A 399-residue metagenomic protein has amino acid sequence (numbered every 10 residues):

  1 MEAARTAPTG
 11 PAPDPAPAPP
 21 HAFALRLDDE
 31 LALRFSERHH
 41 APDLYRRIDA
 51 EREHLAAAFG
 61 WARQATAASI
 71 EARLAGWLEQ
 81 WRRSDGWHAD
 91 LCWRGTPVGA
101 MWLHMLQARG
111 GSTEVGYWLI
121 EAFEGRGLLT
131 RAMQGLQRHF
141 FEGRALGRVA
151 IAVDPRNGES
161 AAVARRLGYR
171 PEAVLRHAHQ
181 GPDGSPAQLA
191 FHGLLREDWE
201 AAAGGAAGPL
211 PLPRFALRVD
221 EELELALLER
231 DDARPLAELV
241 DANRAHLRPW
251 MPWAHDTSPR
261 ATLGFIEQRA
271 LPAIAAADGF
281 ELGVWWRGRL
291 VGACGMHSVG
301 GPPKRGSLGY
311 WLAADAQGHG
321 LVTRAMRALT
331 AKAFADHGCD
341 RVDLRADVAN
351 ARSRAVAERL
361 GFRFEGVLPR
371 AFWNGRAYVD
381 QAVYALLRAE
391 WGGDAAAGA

Functional and structural regions predicted by a protein language model:
M1-D43, R47-H54, H88-P235, L239-H246 (+1 more regions): Acyl-donor (CoA/ACP) binding surface of acyl/acetyltransferases
R47, A65-I70, R83, L228 (+3 more regions): Generic, well-ordered alpha-helical segments
A56-A75, R248-Q268: Conserved GNAT-fold acetyl-CoA-binding loop/helix
A58, A62, S84-H88, G147 (+4 more regions): Short, polar/charged, Gly/Pro-enriched helix-capping and turn/loop motifs at alpha-helix termini and inter-helix linkers
A65, A75-D90, T257, Q268-L282: A short helix-loop-beta-strand connector motif used in the catalytic cores of GNAT acetyltransferases and, in some
